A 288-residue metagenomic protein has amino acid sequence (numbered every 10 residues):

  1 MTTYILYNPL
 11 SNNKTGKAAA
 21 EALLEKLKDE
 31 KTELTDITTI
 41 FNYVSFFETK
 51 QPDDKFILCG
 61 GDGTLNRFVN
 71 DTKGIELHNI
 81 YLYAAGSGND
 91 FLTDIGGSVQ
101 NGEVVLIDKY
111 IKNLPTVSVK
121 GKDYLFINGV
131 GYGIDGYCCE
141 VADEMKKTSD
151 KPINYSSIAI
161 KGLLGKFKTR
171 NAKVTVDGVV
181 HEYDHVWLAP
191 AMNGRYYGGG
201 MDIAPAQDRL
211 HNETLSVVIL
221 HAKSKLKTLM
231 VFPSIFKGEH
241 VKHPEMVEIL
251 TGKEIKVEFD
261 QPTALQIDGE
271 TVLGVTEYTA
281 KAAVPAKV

Functional and structural regions predicted by a protein language model:
M1-C59, N66-L77, G97-N101: ATP/NTP phosphate-donor binding region
L6, T35, G74-W187: Catalytic core of DAGKc-family lipid kinases
G16, R67-N70, F91-D94, Y137 (+2 more regions): Short glycine-/acidic-enriched loop or helix-start segments at secondary-structure transitions that form or flank
A20-L23, K73, D143-E144, P205-D208 (+2 more regions): Short, solvent-exposed amphipathic alpha-helical segments in soluble enzyme and RNA/protein-processing domains
G131, D135, P190-I203: Glycine-rich phosphate/pyrophosphate-binding beta-alpha loops
K146-Y155, G198-M201, P205-L226: Gly/Ser/Thr-rich active-site loops/lids in small-molecule metabolic enzymes that frequently grip phosphoryl groups
R170, H185, H211-S216, K253-I255: A generic structural signal for short beta-strands and their flanking turns/coil linkers
G178, R209, I219-V288: ATP/nucleoside-binding phosphotransfer catalytic cores, i.e., glycine-rich phosphate-binding loops
